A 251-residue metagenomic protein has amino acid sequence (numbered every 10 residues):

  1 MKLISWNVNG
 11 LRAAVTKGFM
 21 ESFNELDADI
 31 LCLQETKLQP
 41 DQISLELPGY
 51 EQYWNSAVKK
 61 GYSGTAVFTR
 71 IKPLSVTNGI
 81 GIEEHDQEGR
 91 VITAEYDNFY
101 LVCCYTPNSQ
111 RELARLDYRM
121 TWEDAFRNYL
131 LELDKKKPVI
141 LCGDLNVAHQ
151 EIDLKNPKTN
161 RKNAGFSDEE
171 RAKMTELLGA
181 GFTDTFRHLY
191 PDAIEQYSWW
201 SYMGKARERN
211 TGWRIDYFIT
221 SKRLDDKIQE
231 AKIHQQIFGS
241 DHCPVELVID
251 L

Functional and structural regions predicted by a protein language model:
M1-L47, E51, A57-Y62, L177: N-terminal, active-site-proximal structural segment of metallo-dependent hydrolase catalytic domains
M1-N9, N98-Q110, C142: Active-site-proximal beta-strand elements of phosphoester/diester hydrolases
N7, F23-D41, L101, L130-E151 (+4 more regions): Active-site beta-strand/loop signature of hydrolases that rely on acidic residues for catalysis
K37, Q42-S109: Structured beta-strand-rich core segments of catalytic domains in phosphoester-bond hydrolases
E51, D124-T211, I215: Metal-dependent phosphoesterases centered on the DNase I-like endonuclease/exonuclease/phosphatase
K60-S75, M203-D226: Conserved beta strand-loop-helix elements of the APE1-like EEP
R70, A94-D97, S221-K222, S240 (+1 more regions): Active-site beta-strand termini and strand-to-loop segments that position acidic
G81-I82, P107-E123, K158-N163: Surface-exposed cleft-lining segments at the edges of enzyme active sites
